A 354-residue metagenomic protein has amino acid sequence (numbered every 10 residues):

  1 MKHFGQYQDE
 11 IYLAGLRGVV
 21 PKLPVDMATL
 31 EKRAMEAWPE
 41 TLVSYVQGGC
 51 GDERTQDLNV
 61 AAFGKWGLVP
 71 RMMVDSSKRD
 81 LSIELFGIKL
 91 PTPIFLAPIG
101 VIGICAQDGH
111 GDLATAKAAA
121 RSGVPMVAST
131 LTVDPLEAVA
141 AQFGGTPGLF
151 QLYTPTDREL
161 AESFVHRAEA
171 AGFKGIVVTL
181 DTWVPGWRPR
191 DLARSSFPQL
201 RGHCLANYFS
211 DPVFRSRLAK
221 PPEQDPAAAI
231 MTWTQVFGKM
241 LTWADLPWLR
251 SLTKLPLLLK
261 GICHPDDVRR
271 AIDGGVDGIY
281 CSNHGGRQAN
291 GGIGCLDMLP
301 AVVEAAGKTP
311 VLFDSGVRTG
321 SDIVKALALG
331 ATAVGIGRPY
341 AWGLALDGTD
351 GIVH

Functional and structural regions predicted by a protein language model:
M1-G87, S195-L241: An N-cap/entry alpha-helix motif that binds or orients negatively charged groups
V46, M126-A128, G148-L152, L257-L259 (+1 more regions): Short catalytic-loop micro-motif centered on adjacent basic/acidic residues
G67, M73, S82-E84, K89 (+4 more regions): Short, conserved beta-strand segments within well-ordered enzyme catalytic domains that often line or immediately flank
L90-D134: Glycine-rich active-site/cofactor-binding loop and its immediate structural neighborhood
I94-I102, T146-Y153, I230-T232: Short, basic, glycine/proline-bearing loop/turn elements
A116-K117, R121, Q142, T156-F313 (+1 more regions): Alpha/beta enzyme core
R121-A161: A gly/proline- and charged-residue-enriched helix-loop-helix capping module
T332, L346-H354: Internal helix-turn-beta structural module
